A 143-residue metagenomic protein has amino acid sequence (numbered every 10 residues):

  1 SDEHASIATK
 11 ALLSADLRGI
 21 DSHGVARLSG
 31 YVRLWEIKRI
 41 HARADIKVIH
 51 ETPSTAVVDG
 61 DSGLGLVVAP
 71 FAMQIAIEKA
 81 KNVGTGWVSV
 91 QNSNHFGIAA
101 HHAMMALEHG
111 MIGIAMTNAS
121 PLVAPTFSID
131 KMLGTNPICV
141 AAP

Functional and structural regions predicted by a protein language model:
S1-D2, G19-S22, A42, W87 (+1 more regions): Residue-level detector of short coil/turn "hinge" positions at structural boundaries
S1-E36: A contiguous, well-ordered beta/alpha segment that forms the leading edge of an enzyme domain
D2, S6, K10-L13, G65-Q91 (+1 more regions): Alpha/propeptide regions of enzymes that mature by internal proteolysis
T9, T85-P143: Glycine-rich anion/phosphate-binding loop at the beta-strand->alpha-helix junction
K10-S14, R18-G24, I49, P53-V57 (+3 more regions): Charged, flexible cofactor/metal-binding loops and thiol motifs
D16, S62, N92-N94: Short glycine-rich, polar/acidic loop-and-turn segments at beta strand-coil junctions
I20, V25, R39, T85 (+1 more regions): Gly/Ser/Thr-rich helix-start
H23-I77: Active-site cofactor/substrate anionic-group-binding motifs, chiefly glycine- and Lys/Arg-rich phosphate-binding loops
